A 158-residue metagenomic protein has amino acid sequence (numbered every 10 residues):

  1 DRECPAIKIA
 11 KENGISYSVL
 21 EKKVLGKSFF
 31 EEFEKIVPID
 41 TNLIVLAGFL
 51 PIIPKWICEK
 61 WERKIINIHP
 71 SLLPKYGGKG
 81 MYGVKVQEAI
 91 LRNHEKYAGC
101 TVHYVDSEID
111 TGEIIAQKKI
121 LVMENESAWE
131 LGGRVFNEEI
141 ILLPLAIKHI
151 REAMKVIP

Functional and structural regions predicted by a protein language model:
D1-P158: One-carbon transfer enzymes
